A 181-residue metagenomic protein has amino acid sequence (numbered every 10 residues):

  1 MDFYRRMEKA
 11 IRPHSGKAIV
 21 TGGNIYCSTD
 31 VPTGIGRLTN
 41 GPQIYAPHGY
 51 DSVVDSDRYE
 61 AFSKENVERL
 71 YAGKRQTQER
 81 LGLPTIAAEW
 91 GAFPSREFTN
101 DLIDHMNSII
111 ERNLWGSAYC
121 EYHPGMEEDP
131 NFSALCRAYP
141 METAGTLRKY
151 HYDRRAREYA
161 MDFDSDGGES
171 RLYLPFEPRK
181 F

Functional and structural regions predicted by a protein language model:
M1-F181: Substrate-binding clefts and catalytic carboxylate motifs of secreted carbohydrate-active enzymes
